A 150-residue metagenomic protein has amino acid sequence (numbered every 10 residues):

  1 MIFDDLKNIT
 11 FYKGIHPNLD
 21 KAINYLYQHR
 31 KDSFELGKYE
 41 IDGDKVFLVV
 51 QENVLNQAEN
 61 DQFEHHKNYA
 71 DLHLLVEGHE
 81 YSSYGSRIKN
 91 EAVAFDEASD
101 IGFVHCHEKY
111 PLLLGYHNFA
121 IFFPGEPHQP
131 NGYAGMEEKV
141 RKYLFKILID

Functional and structural regions predicted by a protein language model:
I2-V49, N60-H65: A short, N-terminal "cap"/entry segment at the start of jelly-roll beta-barrel domains of the cupin/DSBH fold
K38, A58-H66, H73, S83-G85 (+2 more regions): Short histidine-centered beta-strand/loop micro-motifs that create catalytic or ligand/metal-coordination sites
G43, N60-D71, I88-V93, H107 (+2 more regions): A short beta-loop-beta micro-motif enriched in histidine and acidic residues
Q51-K67, D96-K109, P127-Q129: Short acidic (Asp/Glu) patches
N68-A70, L74-E80, I88-N90, E97-I101: Glycine- and acidic-residue-biased ligand/ion/polar-headgroup-sensing regions
H79-S82, P127: Short beta-strand segments in beta-sandwich/barrel cores
L112-G132: Conserved metal-binding segment of the jelly-roll/cupin
F119-I121, E137-D150: A short hydrophobic beta-strand segment most commonly corresponding to one strand of the jelly-roll/cupin
